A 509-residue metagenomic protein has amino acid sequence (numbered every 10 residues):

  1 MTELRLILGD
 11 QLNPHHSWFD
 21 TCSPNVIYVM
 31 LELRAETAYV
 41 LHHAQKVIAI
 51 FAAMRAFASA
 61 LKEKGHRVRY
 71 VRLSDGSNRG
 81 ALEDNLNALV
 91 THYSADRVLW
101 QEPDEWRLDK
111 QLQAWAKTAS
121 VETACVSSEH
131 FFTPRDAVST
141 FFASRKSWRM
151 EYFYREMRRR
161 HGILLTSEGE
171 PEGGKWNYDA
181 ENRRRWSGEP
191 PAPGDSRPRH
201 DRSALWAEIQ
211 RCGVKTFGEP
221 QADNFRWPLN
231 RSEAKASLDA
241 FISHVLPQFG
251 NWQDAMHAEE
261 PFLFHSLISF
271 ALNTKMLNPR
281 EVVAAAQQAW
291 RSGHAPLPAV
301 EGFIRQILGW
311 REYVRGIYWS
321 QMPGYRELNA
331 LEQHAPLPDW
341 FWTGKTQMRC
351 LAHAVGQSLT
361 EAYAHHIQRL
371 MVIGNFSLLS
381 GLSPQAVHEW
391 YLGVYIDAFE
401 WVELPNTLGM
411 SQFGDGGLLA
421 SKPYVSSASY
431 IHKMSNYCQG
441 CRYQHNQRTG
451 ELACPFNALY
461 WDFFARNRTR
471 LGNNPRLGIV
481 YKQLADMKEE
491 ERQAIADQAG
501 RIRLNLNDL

Functional and structural regions predicted by a protein language model:
M1-L73: N-terminal beta-strand-loop-alpha-helix module at the start of alpha/beta ligand-binding or catalytic domains
T2-W18, A44, E172-P296, R466 (+1 more regions): Substrate/cofactor-recognition hotspot
L8, E259-L509: C-terminal catalytic domain of photolyase/cryptochrome flavoproteins, centering on the FAD-binding pocket
Q11-N13, S77, E102-K110, L378: Gly/Ser/Thr-rich loops at beta-strand to alpha-helix junctions that form or flank small-molecule/cofactor-binding
H15-F19, V40-H42, G80-E83, L108-Q113 (+2 more regions): A short acidic (Asp/Glu
A49-R69, L99, E361-Q385: Hydrophobic/aromatic-rich, well-ordered segments within soluble, folded domains that form packed cores
G65-G80, W340-T343: Glycine-rich phosphate-binding "P-loop"
A81-W227, L408: Beta-rich, aromatic/charged-enriched effector core domains that present basic-aromatic interfaces for binding
